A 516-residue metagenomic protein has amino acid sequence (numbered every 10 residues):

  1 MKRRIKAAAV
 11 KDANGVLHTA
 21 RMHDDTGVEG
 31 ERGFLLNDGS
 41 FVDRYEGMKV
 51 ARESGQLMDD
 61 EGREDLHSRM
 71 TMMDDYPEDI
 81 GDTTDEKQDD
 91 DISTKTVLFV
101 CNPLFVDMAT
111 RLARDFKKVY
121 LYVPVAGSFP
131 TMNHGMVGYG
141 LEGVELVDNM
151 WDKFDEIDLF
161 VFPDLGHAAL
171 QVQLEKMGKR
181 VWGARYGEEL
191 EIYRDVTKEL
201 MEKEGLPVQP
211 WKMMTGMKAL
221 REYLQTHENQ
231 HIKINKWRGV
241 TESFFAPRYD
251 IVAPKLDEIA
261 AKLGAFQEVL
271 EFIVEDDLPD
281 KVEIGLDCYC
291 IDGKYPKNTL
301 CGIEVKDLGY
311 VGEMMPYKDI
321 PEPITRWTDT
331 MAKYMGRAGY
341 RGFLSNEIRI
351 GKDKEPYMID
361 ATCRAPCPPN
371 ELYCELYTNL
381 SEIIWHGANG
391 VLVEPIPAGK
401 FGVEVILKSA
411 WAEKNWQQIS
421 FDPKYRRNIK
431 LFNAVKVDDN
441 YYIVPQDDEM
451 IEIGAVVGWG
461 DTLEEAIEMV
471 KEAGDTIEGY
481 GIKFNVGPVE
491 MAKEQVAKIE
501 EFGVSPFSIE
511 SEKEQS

Functional and structural regions predicted by a protein language model:
R3-N37, Y45-K49: Short acidic, Pro/Gly- and aromatic-enriched capping/linker segments at domain boundaries
D85-Y186: ATP-binding N-terminal substructure of ATP-dependent carboxylate-amine bond-forming enzymes
G183-A265: A conserved helix-loop-beta module that forms one wall/lid of the active-site cleft in ATP-utilizing catalytic domains
S243-P366: Internal nucleotide-binding/catalytic subdomain
I324-S345, K352, T362-N428, K436-V437: Active-site "cap" helix and flanking loop/linker of ATP-utilizing ligase/carboxylase catalytic domains
I419-A455: Generic long, charged, amphipathic alpha-helical segments
E472-V489: Short arginine-rich
V486-S516: A cross-kingdom feature marking charged/low-complexity
